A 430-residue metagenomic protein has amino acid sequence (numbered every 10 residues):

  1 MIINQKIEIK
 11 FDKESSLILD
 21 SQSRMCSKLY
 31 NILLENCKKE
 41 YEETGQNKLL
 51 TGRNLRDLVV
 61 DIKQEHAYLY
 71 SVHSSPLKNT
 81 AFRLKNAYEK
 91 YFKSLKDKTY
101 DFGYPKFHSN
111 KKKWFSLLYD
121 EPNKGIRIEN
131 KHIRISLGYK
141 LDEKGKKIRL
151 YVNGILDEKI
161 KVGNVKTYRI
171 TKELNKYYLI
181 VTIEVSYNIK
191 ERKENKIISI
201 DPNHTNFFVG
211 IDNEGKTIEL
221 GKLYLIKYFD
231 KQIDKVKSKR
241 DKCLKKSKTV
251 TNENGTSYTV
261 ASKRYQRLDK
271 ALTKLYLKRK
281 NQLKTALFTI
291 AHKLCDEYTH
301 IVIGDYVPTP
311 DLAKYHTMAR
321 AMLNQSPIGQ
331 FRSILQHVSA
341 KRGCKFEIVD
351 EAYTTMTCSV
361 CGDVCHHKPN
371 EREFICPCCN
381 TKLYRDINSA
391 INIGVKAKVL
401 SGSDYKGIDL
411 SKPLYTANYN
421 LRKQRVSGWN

Functional and structural regions predicted by a protein language model:
M1-N79: Gly/serine-rich nucleotide phosphate-binding loop at the start of the catalytic core of nucleotide/ADP-ribose-handling
I3-N4, N175-N430: Positively charged, helix-rich recognition surfaces that bind polyanionic ligands
L17-D20, N130-L137, K176-V181, K216-E219: Short, well-ordered strand-loop elements centered on a beta-strand within folded domains, enriched for acidic residues
Y30-C37, Y41, Y88-L95, N206 (+1 more regions): A generic secondary-structure signal for well-formed alpha-helical elements
L33, T80-Y91, I387-A397, S401: Stable alpha-helical structural segments in soluble proteins, enriched in small hydrophobic residues
E35, G45, L95-F107, S247-E253 (+2 more regions): Short coil/turn segments at secondary-structure boundaries
R53-E173, Q325: Acidic carboxylate diad motif detector
